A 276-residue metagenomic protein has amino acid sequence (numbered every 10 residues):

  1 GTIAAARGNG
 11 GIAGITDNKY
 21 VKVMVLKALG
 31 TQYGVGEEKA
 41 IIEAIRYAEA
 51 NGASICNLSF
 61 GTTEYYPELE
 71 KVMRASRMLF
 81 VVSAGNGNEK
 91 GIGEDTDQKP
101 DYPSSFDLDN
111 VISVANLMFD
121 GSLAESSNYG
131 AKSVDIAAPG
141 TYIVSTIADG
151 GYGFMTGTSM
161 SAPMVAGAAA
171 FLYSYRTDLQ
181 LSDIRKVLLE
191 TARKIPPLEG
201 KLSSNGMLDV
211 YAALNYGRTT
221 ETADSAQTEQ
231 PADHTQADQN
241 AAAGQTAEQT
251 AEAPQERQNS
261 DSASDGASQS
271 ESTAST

Functional and structural regions predicted by a protein language model:
G1, E70, A166-A170: Short, hydrophobic alpha-helix immediately C-terminal to the catalytic nucleophile
G1-E38, Y65, F106-N110, D120-S122 (+2 more regions): Subtilisin-like serine protease catalytic core
I3, I45, A169, L188: Hydrophobic "lid"/C-terminal helical patch of Rossmann-like NAD(P)-dependent dehydrogenase/epimerase domains
A6, V25-N110, D120, T146-A162 (+2 more regions): Substrate-binding/access-modulating region of protease and related hydrolase catalytic domains
A13-T16, R46-S59, E68, N110-S113 (+2 more regions): C-terminal subdomain of the subtilisin-like protease fold in secreted/lumenal serine endopeptidases
T16-K19, K27, A138-T141, I147 (+1 more regions): Short, small-residue-rich loop/turn micro-motifs
D101-D178, L214: Extracellular S/T/G-rich loop segment that most often corresponds to the catalytic His/Ser-adjacent loop
